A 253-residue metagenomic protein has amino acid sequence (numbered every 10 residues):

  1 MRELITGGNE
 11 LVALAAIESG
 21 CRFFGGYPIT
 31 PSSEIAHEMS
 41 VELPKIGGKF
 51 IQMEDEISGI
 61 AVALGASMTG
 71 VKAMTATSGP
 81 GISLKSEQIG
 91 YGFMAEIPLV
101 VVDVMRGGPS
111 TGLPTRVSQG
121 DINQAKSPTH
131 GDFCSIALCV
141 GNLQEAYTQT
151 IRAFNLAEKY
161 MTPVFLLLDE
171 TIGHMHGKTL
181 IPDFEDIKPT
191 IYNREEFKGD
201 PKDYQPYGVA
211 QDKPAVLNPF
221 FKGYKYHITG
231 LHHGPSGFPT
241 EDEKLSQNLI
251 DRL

Functional and structural regions predicted by a protein language model:
M1-S127, C134, E170: Thiamine diphosphate
R2-G8, M161-L253: Flexible, low-complexity linker and terminal segments
L14, E18, R22, H37 (+2 more regions): A broad, structural surface signal
S40-E42, G90-F93, I151-L156, I181-F184: Short, solvent-exposed amphipathic alpha-helical segments in soluble enzyme and RNA/protein-processing domains
V62, T148, H176-G177: Short, solvent-exposed polar/charged micro-motifs at secondary-structure junctions
R116-E170, R194-E195: Conserved thiamine diphosphate
